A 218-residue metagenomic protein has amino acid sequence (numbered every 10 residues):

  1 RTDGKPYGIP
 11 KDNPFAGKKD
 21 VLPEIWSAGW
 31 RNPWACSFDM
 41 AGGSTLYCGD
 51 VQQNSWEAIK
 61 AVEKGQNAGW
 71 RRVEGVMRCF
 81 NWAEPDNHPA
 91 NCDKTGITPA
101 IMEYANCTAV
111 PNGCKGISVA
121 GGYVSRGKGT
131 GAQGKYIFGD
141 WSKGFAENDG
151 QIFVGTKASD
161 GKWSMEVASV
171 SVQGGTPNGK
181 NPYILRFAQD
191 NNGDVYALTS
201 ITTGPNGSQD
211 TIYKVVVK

Functional and structural regions predicted by a protein language model:
R1-S169, P182, G204-G207: Beta-propeller domain segments
A168-T176: Short loop/turn motifs that cap or connect beta-strands within the blades of beta-propeller-type repeat domains
R186-K218: Blade-level signature of beta-propeller repeat domains, shared across WD40, Kelch, NHL, RCC1 and BNR/Asp-box propellers
